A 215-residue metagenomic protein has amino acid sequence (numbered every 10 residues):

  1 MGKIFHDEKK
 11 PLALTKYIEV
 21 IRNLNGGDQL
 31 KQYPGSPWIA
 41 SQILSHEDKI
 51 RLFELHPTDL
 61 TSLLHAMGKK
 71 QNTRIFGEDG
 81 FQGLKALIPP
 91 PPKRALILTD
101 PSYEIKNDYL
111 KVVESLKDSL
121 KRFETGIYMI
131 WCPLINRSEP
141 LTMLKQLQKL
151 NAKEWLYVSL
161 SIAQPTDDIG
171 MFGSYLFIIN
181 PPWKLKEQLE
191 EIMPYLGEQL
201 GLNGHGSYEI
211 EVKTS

Functional and structural regions predicted by a protein language model:
M1-S215: Class I S-adenosyl-L-methionine-dependent methyltransferase catalytic core
